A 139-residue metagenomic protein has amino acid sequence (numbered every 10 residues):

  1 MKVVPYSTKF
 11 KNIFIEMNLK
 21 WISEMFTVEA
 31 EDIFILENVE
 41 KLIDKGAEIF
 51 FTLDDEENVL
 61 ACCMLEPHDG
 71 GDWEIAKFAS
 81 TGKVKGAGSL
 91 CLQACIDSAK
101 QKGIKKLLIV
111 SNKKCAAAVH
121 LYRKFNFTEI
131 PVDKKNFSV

Functional and structural regions predicted by a protein language model:
M1-K2: Extreme N-terminal starter segment of soluble prokaryotic enzymes
P5-K83, L92-A94, S98, K102 (+1 more regions): Acetyl-CoA-dependent GNAT
A79, K113-C115: Active-site-proximal loop/turn and secondary-structure-junction residues that shape catalytic pockets, frequently
G86, A117: Residues that form or flank phosphate/diphosphate-binding pockets in enzymes that use nucleotide phosphates
S89: Residues forming the Rossmann-fold NAD(P)(H) cofactor-binding site
A99-S111: Conserved GNAT acetyl-CoA-binding A-motif
L108-N112, V119, R123-V139: Conserved catalytic-core motifs of GNAT/GCN5-like acyltransferases
